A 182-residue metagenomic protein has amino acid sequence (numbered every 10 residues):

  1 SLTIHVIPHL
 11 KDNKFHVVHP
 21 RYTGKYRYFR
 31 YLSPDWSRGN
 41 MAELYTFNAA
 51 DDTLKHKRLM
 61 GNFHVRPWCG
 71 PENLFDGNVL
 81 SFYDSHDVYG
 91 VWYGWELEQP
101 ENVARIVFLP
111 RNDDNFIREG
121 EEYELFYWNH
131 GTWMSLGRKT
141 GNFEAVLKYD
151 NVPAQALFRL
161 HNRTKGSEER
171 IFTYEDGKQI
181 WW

Functional and structural regions predicted by a protein language model:
S1-I7, L109-A145: Non-cytosolic beta-sandwich-type ligand-binding/adhesion modules
S1-K25, W36-V103, R111-R118, R163-W182: Disordered, acidic Ser/Thr/Pro-rich linker "stalks" and the adjacent N-terminal cap of the next globular domain
D12, K25-R27, Y89, G141-A145 (+1 more regions): Ser/Thr- and Asn-enriched, surface-exposed coil loops between beta-strands
V18, Y93, Y123, A145-L147: Residue-level detector of beta-strand structural context in well-folded domains
R21-P34, D150-T164: Noncatalytic modules at the cell exterior or secretory-pathway interfaces, chiefly beta-strand-rich lectin/adhesion
F29, Y93-W95, Y123, F158: A broad, low-specificity signal marking well-ordered, structured residues that form hydrophobic/aromatic
